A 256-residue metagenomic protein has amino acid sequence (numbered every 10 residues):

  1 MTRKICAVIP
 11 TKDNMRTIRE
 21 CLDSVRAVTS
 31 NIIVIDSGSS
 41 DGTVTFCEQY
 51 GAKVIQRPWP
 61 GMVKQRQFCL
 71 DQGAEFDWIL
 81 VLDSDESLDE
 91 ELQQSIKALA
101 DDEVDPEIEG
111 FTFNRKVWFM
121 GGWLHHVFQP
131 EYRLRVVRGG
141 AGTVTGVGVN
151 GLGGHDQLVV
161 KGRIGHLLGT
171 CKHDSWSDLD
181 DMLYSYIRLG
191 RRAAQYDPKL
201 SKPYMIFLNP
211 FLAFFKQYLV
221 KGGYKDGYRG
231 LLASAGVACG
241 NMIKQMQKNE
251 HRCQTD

Functional and structural regions predicted by a protein language model:
K4-C6: Cell-envelope/extracellular polymer assembly enzymes that use nucleotide-activated donors
V8-V28: Short, well-formed alpha-helical segments that are part of the catalytic scaffolds of diverse glycosyltransferases
R16-R19, D41-Y50, E91-L92: Acidic helix N-cap motif at the loop->helix transition within catalytic regions of sugar-transfer enzymes
S24, V28, D36-T45, D83: A conserved acidic beta->alpha catalytic loop
V28, Y50-G51, Y132: Short, structured coil segments at secondary-structure junctions
S37, R57-W59, F76, D83-E86 (+1 more regions): Short acidic donor-binding/metal-coordinating loop in glycosyltransferase active sites
V44-E75, D102: Conserved donor nucleotide-binding strand/loop of the catalytic core
L70, F76-W78, D89-Q254: Catalytic-site signature of metal-activated, phosphate-bearing donor transferases, centered on the GT-A/GT-A-like
